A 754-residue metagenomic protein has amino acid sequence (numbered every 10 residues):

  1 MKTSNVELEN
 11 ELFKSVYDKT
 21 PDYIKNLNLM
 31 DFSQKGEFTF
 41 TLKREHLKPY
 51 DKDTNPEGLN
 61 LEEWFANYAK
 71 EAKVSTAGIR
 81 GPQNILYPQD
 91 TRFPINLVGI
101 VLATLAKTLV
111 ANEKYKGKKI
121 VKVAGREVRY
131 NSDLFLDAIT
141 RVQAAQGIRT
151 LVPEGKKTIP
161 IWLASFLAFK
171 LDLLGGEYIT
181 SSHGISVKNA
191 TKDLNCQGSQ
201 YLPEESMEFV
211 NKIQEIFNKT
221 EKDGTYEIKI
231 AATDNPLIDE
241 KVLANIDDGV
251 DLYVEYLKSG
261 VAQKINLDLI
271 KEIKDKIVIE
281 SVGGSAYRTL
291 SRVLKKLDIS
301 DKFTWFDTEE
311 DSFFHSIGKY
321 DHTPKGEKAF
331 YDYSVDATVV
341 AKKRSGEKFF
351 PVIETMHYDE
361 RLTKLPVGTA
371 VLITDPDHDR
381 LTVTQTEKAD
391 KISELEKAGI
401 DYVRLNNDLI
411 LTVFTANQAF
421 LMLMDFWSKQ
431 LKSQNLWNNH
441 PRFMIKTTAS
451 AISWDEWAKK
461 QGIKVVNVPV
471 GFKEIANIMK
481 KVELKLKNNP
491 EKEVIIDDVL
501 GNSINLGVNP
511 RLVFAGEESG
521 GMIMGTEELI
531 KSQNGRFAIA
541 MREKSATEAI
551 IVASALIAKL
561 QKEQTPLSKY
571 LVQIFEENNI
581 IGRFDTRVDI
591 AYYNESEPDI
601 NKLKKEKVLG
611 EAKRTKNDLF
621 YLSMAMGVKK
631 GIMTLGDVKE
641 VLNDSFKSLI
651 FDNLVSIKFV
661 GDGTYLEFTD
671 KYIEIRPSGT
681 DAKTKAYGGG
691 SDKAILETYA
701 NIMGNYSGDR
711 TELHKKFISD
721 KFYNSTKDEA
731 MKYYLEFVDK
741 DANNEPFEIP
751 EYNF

Functional and structural regions predicted by a protein language model:
K2-K325, T382, I392-L395, I410-V413 (+1 more regions): Gly/Ser-rich phosphate-binding catalytic loop and adjacent alpha/beta segment that cradle a phosphoryl group at enzyme
E57-W64, V101-L105, K170-D172, E360-A370 (+2 more regions): Conserved alpha/beta core surface patches that mediate binding of polyanionic ligands
G78-R80, N84-L105, I120, A124-V128 (+23 more regions): Domain-wide signal for the mature, well-folded portions of proteins, strongly enriched in nucleus-encoded organellar
L134, R149-I159, G198, E204-N211 (+2 more regions): Phosphate-binding chemistry for phosphorylated carbohydrates and sugar-nucleotides
G184-S186, H378-R380, G520, G679-K683: Coil-to-beta-strand transition motifs
N218-G224, K388-A398, K473-I495, Y592 (+2 more regions): Internal, charge-rich low-complexity segments
N235, I317-E354, L484-L500, M626-G663 (+1 more regions): Surface-exposed intrinsically disordered loops and tails
E563-N753: Catalytic-core signal marking the mid-to-C-terminal active-site face
